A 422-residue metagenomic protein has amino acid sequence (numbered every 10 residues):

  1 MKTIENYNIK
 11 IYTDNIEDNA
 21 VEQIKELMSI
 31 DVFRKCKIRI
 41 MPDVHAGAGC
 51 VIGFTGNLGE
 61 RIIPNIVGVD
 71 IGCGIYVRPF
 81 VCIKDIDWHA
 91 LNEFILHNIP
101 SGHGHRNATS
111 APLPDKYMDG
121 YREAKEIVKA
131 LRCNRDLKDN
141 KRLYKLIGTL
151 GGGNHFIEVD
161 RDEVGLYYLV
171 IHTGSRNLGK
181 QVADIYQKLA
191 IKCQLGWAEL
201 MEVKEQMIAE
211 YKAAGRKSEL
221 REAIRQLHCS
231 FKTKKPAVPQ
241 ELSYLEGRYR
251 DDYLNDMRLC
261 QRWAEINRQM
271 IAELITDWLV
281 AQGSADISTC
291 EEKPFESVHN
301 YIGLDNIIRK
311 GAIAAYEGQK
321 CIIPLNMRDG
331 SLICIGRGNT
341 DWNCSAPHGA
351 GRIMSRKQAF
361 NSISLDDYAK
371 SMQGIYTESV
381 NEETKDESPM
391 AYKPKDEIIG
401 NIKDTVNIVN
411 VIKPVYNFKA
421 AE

Functional and structural regions predicted by a protein language model:
K2-E26, F33-I40, A46-F54, R61-P64 (+2 more regions): Domain-length cofactor-binding catalytic modules of enzymes
P42-D43, D70: Acidic active-site catalytic centers that drive phospho-/nucleotidyl reactions and related ester hydrolyses
I66-A130: A generic, well-ordered mixed alpha/beta core segment in the N-terminal half of proteins
